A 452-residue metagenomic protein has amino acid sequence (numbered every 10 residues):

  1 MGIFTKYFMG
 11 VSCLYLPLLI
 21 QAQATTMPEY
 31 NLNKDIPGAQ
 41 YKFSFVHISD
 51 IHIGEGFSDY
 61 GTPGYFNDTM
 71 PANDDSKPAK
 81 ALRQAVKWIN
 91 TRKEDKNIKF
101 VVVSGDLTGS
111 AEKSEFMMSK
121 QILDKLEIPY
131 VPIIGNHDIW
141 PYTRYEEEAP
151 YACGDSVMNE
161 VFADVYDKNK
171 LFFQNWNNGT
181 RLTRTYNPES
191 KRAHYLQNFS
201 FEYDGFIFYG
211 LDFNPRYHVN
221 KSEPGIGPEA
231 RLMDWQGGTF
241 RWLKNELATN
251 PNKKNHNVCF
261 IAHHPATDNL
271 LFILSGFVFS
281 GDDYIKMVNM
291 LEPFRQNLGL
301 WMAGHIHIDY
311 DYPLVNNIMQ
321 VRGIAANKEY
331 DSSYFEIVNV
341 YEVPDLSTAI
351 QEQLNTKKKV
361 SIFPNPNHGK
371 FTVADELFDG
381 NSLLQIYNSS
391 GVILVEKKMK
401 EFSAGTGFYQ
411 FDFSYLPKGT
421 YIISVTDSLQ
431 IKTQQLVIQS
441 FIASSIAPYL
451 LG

Functional and structural regions predicted by a protein language model:
M1-T25, A443-G452: Bacterial Sec-dependent N-terminal signal peptides
A22-E115: N-terminal active-site segment of His-dependent metallophosphoesterases
T25, N31, P37-G38, K80 (+5 more regions): His/acidic metal-ligating clusters that form di-metal
T26-N33, K113-W242, K286-M290, N297 (+1 more regions): Extended active-site neighborhood of metal-dependent phosphoesterases/phosphodiesterases
F45-H47, V101-V103, P132, F260 (+2 more regions): Residue-level marker for buried hydrophobic side chains located in beta-strands that build the well-ordered beta-sheet
D50, G105-D106, G135-N136, H263 (+2 more regions): Active-site glycine-centered loops adjacent to acidic/histidine catalytic or metal-binding residues that shape
S58-S76, T143-V157, S222-R231, L270-D282: Short, flexible/disordered intra-domain loops and linkers
L354-F363, N367-G452: C-terminal outer-membrane/trafficking sorting elements
